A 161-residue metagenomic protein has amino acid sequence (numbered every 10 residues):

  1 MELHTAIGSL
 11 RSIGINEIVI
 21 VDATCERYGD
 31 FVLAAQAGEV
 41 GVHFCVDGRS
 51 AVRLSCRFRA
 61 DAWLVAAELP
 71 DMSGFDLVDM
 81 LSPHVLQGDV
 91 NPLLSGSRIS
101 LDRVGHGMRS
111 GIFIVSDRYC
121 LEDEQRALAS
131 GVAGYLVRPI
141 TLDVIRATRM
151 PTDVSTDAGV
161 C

Functional and structural regions predicted by a protein language model:
M1-A34, G38, H84-R109, T141-C161: Non-catalytic signal-transmission and effector/linker regions of two-component phosphorelay proteins
G29, D76, L93-R109, S116-G134: Alpha4 helix (beta4-alpha4-beta5 surface) of REC/receiver domains from two-component response regulators
L33-A35, L54, R126: Alpha-helical interaction/dimerization surfaces of two-component signaling modules
F44-A62, A66: Acidic, metal-coordinating helix/loop segments flanking the phosphotransfer/catalytic sites of two-component signaling
D47, S73-D79: Acidic catalytic/metal-coordinating carboxylates
S55, L64, V78, S82 (+1 more regions): Hydrophobic alpha-helical motif in two-component signaling modules
A66-E68, S116: Active-site residues of response regulator receiver
R138: A Lys-centered signature of the CheY-like receiver
